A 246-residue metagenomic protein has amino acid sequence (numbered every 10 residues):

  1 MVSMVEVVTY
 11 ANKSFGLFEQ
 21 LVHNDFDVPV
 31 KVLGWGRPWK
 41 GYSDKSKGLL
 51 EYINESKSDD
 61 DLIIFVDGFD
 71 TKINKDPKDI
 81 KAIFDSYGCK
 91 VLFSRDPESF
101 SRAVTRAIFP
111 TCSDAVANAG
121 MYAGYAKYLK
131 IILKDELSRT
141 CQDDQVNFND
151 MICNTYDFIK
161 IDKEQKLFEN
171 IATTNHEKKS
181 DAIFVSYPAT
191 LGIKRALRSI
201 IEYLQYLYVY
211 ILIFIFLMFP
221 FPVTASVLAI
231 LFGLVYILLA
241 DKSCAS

Functional and structural regions predicted by a protein language model:
M1-L62, F214-S243: N-terminal anchoring/stem segment of glycosyltransferases
L17, G48, D79, Y128-I131 (+1 more regions): Acidic, Ser/Thr-rich intrinsically disordered and amphipathic helical segments
H23-V32, S86-K90, C153-I161: Structural alpha-beta junctions
V30-W39, F93-P97, I161-F168: A generic structural motif
D61-F69: Short beta-strand-to-loop acidic/aromatic patch adjacent to the donor-nucleotide binding site
G68, K75, G124: A conserved hydrophobic position in a structured secondary element of the catalytic/binding core that shapes
T71-C112: Conserved donor-nucleotide/metal-binding helix-loop-beta segment in metal-dependent transferases, i.e., the alpha-helix
A115-Y208: Catalytic core and acceptor-binding pocket of nucleotide-sugar-dependent glycosyltransferases
